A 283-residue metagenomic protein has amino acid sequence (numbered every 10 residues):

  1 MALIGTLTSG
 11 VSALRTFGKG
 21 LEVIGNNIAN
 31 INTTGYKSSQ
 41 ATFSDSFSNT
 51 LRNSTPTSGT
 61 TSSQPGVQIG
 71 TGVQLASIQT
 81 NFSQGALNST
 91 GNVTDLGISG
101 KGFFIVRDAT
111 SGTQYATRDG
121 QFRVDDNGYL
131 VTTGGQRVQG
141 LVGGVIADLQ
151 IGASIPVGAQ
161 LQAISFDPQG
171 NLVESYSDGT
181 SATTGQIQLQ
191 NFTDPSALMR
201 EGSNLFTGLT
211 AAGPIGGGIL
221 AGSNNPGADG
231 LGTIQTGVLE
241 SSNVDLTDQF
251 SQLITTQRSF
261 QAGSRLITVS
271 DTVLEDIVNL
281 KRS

Functional and structural regions predicted by a protein language model:
M1-G143, I151-S283: Amphipathic alpha-helical polymerization modules
